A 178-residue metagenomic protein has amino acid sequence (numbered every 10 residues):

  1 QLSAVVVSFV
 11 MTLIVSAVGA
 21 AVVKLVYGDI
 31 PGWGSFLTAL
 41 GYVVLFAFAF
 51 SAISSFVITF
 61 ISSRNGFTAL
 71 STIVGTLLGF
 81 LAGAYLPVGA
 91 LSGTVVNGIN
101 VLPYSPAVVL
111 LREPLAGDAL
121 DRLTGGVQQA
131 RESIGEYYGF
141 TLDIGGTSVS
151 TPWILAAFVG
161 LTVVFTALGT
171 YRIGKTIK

Functional and structural regions predicted by a protein language model:
A4-T72, T76-L78, T151-L155, V163-G169: Alpha-helical transmembrane segments and their short interhelical loops
S8, L77-G79, D118-A119, I177: A short hydrophobic/aromatic micro-motif that marks alpha-helical segments and, especially, helix-coil
P31, G66, T94-V95, G174: Generic secondary-structure boundary signal with a strong preference for alpha-helix termini
F56, A69-S105: Small-residue-rich alpha-helical segments with characteristic i,i+4
S62, Y85, G89-S92, A119 (+1 more regions): Juxtamembrane transmembrane-helix termini
V88-G139: Short hydrophobic, aromatic-rich alpha-helical segments embedded in or entering the lipid bilayer of multi-pass
G126-K178: Junction motif at the cytosolic side of a transmembrane helix
